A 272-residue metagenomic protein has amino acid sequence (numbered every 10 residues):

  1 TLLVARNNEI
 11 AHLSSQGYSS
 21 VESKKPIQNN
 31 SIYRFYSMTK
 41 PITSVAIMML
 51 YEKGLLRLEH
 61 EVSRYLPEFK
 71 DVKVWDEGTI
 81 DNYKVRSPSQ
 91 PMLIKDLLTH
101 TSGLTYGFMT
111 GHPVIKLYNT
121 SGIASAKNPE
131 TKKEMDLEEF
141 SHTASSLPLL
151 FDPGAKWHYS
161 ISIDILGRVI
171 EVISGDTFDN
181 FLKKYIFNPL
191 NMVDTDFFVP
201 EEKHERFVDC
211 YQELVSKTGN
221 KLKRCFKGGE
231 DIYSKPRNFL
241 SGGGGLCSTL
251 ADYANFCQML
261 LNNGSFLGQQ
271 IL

Functional and structural regions predicted by a protein language model:
T1-A5, E61, S160, K183: Outer-envelope exported proteins of Gram-negative bacteria
T1-F35, L55-R57, D71-G78, Y83: Short, conserved catalytic-motif segment at the N-terminal edge
N8, R34-V62, I163-E171, Y253-F256: Active-site SXXK
I10, T43, K70, T105: Surface-exposed, flexible loop/turn segments at secondary-structure boundaries
S14, H60, D176: Short beta-to-alpha loop/turn elements within the nucleotide-binding domains of ABC transporters
S63-E68: PAS-family sensory/regulatory domains
V72-L272: Short, surface-exposed loop or secondary-structure junction motifs that flank catalytic or metal-binding residues
